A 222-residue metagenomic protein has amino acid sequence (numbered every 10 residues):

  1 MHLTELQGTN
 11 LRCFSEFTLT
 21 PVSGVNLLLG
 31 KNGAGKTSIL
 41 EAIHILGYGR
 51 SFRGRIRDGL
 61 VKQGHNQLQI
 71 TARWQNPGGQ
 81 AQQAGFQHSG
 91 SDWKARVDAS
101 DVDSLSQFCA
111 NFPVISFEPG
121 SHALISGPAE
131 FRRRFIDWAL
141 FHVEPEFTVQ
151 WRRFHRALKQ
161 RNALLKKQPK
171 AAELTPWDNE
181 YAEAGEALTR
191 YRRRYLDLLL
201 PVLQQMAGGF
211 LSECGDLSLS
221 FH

Functional and structural regions predicted by a protein language model:
M1, F14, H65-Q67, A81 (+1 more regions): A general secondary-structure signal for short beta-strands and their flanking turns/coil in non-transmembrane regions
M1-I45: Pre-Walker A-like glycine/lysine-rich segment at the N-terminus of P-loop NTPase domains
E5-Q7, T18, Q69-R73, Q83-G85 (+1 more regions): Beta-strand secondary-structure signal
L11, V22, Q87-S89, F117 (+1 more regions): Generic beta-structure capping elements
S23, A34, S38, R55 (+4 more regions): Generic alpha-helix structural propensity
G30, Y48, S212: Short, conserved catalytic or interaction motifs in soluble domains
H44-F131, D137-F147, L200-Q205: Nucleotide-state sensing region of NTPase/ATPase domains
S121-E213, L217, H222: An accessory alpha-helical subdomain
